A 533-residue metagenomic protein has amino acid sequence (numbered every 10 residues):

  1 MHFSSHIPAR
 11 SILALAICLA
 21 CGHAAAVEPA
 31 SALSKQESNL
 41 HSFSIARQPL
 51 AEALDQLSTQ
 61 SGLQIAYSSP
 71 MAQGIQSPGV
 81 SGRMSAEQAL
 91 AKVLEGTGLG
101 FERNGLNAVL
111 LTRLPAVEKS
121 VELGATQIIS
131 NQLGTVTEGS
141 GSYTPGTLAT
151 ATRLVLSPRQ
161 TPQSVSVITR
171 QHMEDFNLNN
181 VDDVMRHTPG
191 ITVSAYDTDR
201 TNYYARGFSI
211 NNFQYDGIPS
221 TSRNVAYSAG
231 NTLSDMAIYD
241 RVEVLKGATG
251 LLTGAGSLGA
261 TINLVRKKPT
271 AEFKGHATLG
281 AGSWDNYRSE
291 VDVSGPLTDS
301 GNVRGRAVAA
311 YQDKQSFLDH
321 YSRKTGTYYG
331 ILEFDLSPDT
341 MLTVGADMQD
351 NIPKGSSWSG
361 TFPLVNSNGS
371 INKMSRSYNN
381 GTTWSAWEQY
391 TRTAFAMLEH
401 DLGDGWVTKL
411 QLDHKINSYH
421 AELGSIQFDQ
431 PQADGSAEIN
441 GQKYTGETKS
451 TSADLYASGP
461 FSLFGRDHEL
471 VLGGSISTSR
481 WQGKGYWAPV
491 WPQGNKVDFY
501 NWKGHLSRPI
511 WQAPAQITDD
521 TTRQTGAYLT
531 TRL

Functional and structural regions predicted by a protein language model:
H23-S120: N-terminal export/assembly leaders
S58, Q64-A66, Q73, P78-G82 (+1 more regions): Acidic, small-polar-rich N-terminal luminal/periplasmic segments of exported/outer-membrane proteins
T221-S222, I238-D240, L251-G330, L336-T340 (+1 more regions): Outer-membrane beta-barrel translocator/receptor signature
E272-S294, G465, G474-L533: Outer-membrane beta-barrel transmembrane domain signature of Gram-negative proteins, especially the mid-to-C-terminal
A277-A281, A307-D313, V344-M348, L410-I416 (+1 more regions): Transmembrane beta-barrel strands of outer-membrane/channel proteins
V291-G295, G330-F334, A396-H400, L455-G459 (+1 more regions): Residues on the lipid-exposed face of transmembrane beta-strands in outer-membrane beta-barrel proteins
T298-S300, D335-D339, G403-G405, S458 (+1 more regions): Outer-membrane beta-barrel channels and translocator barrels
Q312-S316, Y329-D401, I416-T448, W491-D520 (+1 more regions): Acidic/polar loop-and-plug regions of large Gram-negative outer-membrane beta-barrel proteins
